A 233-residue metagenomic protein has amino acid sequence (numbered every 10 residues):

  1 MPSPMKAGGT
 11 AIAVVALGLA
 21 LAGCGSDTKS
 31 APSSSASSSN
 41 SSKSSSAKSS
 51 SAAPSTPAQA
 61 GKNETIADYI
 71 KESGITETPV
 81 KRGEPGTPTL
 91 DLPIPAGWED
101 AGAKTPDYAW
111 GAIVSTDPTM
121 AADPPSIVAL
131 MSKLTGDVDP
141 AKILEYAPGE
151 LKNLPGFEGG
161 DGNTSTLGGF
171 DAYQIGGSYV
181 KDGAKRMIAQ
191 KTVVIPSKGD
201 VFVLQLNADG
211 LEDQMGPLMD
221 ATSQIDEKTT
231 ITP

Functional and structural regions predicted by a protein language model:
M1-V14: N-terminal export and membrane-targeting signals
K6-G9, A20-P57: Bacterial lipoprotein signal-peptidase II cleavage site
S44-E84: N-terminal low-complexity, Pro/Thr/Ser-rich intrinsically disordered segments that act as propeptides or flexible
K81-D137: Secretory pathway targeting signatures of secreted, lumenal, and periplasmic proteins
T89, D137-A141, E212-D220: Soluble non-cytosolic domains of exported or imported proteins
P95, A141-P148, M219-D226: Extracytoplasmic/secreted envelope proteins and their assembly/folding machinery, especially bacterial periplasmic
K142-V193: Signature of long, low-cysteine stretches enriched in small and polar/charged residues
D171-P233: Short, well-structured beta-strand
